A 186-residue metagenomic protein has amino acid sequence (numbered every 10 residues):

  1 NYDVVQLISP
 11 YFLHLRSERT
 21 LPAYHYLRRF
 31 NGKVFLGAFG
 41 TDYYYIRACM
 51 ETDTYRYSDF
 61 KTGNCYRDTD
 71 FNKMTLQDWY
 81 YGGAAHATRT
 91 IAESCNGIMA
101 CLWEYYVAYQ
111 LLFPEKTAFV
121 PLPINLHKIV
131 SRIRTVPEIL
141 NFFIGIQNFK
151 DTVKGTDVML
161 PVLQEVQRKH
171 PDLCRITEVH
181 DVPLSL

Functional and structural regions predicted by a protein language model:
Y2-T20, G32-G37: Short N-terminal targeting/anchoring amphipathic segment
L13-R16, D42-R47, D53, Y106-Q110 (+3 more regions): Short catalytic/ligand-binding loop motif for oxyanion handling, primarily in non-cytosolic enzymes, centered on
R28-V34, C95-N96: A short helix->loop->beta-strand "cap" motif at the edges of active sites that frequently abuts
L36-Y81: Acceptor-binding helix/loop patch of EC 2.4 sugar-transfer enzymes, predominantly nucleotide-sugar-dependent
I46, T75-T117, P161: A short, active-site helix/loop in glycosyltransferases that binds the activated sugar's phosphate group
C101, I144-Q147, E178-V179: Short hydrophobic "strand-cap" motifs at the C-terminus of beta-strands
V120-I124, K128-K154, L160-L163: Conserved donor-binding/catalytic core segment of Leloir-type glycosyltransferases
D157-S185: A conserved nucleotide-sugar
